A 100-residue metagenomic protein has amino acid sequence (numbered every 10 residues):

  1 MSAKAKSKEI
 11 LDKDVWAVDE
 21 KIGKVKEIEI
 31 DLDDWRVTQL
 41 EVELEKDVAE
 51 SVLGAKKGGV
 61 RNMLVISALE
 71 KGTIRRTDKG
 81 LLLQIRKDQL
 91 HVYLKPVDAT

Functional and structural regions predicted by a protein language model:
M1-T100: Peripheral interaction segments used for macromolecular assembly
